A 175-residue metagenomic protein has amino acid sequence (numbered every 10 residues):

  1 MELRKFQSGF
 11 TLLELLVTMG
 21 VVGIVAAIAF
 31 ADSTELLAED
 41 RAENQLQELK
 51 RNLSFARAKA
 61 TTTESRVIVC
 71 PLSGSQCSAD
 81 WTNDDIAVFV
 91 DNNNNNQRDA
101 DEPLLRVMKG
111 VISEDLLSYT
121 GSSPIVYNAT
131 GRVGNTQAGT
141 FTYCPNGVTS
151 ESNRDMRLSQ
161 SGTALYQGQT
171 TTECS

Functional and structural regions predicted by a protein language model:
M1-S33: N-terminal single-pass transmembrane signal-anchor helix
F6, N92-N93, S159: Short, acidic, Ser/Thr-enriched surface-loop or helix-capping motifs
A31, E35-I68, G74: Membrane-proximal N-terminal amphipathic helix
T63-R66, T82-D85, Q137-A138, S152-N153: A structure-centric signal for secondary-structure junctions around beta-strands
R66-P71, R154-L158: Broad, structure-driven detector of short, well-ordered beta-strand segments within folded domains
V67-V126, Q167-S175: Type IV pilin-like appendage domain
T120-S175: Cell-surface, membrane-associated systems
